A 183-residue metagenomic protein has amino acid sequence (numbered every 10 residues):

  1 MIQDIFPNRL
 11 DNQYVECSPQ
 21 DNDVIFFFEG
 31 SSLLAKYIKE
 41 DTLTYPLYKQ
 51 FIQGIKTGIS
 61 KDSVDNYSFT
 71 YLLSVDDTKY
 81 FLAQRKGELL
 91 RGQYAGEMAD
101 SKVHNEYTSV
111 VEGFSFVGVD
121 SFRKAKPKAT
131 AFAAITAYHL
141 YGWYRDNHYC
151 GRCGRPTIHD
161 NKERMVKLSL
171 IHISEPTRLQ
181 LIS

Functional and structural regions predicted by a protein language model:
M1-K126: N-terminal alpha-helical interaction blocks
F81, F122, A131-F132, R164: Bulky hydrophobic/aromatic packing residues
R123-G142: Short, charged surface segments at domain edges that flank catalytic/cofactor-binding sites
T136-S174: Cys/His-rich short segments
I171-S183: Single conserved hydrophobic/aromatic residue that forms the stacking wall/gate of nucleotide- or nucleobase-binding
